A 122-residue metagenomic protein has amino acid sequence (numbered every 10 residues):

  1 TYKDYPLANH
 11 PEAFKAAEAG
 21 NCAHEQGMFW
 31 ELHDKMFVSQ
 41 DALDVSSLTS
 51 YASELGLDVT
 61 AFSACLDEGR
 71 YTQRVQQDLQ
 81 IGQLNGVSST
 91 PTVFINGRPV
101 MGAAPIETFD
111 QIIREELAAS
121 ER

Functional and structural regions predicted by a protein language model:
T1-A52: Structural microenvironment flanking redox-active thiols in thiol-disulfide oxidoreductases
D44-R122: C-terminal cap of thioredoxin/glutaredoxin-like
